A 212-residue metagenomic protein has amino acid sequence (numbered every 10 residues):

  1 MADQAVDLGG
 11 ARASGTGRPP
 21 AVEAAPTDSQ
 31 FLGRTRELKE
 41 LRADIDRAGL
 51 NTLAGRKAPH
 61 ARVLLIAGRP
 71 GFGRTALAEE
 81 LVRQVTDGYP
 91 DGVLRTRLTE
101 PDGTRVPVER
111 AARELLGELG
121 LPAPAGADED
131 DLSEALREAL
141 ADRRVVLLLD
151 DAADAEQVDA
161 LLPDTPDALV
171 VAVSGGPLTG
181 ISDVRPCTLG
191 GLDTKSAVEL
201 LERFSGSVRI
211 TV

Functional and structural regions predicted by a protein language model:
M1-D3: Structure-specific endonuclease nuclease cores
V6-V145, D150, P166-S174, R185-G191 (+1 more regions): Walker A/P-loop phosphate-binding element recognition
K39, E156-D159, E199: Alpha-helical elements of the RecA-like P-loop NTPase motor core of helicases
A141, L162-P163, E202: Alpha-helix boundary recognition
R144, D151, S207-T211: Cytoplasmic membrane-interface segments at the C-terminal ends of transmembrane helices
A152-A160, T165, S182-V184: Conserved ATPase-coupling elements of RecA-like P-loop NTPase cores
G190-V212: Conserved small helical "lid"/interfacial subdomain of P-loop NTPases
